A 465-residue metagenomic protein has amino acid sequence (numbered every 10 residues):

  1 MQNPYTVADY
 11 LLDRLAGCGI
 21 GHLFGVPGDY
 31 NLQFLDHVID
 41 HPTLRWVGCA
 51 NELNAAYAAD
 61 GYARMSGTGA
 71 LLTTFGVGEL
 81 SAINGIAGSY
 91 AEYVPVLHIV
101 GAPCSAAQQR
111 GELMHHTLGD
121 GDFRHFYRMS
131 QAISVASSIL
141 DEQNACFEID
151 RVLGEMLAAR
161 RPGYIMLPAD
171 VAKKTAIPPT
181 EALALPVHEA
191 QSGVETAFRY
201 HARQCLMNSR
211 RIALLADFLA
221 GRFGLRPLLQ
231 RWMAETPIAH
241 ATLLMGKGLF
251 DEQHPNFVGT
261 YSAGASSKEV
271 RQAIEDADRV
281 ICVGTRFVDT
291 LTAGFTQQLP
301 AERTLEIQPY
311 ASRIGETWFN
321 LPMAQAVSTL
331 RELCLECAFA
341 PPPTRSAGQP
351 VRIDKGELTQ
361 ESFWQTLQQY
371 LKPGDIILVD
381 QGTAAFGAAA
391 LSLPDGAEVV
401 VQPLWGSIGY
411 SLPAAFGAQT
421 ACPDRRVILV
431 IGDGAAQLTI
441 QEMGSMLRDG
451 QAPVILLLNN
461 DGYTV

Functional and structural regions predicted by a protein language model:
M1-C337, P453-I455: N-terminal alpha/beta PP-like core and its mobile active-site loop of ThDP/TPP-dependent enzymes
A8-L12, A16-I20, V26-D29, F34-I39 (+1 more regions): Active-site diphosphate/adenylate-binding microenvironment
E52-L53, V171, P309, V379-G382 (+2 more regions): Generic detector of well-ordered alpha-helical packing
A63, M156, M233, Q368-L371 (+2 more regions): N-terminal cationic-hydrophobic initiation segments that often serve targeting/anchoring roles
I99, A107-G121, V327, F386-V465: Thiamine diphosphate
L185-T196, F339-L358: Long, charged amphipathic helices and adjacent flexible linkers at domain junctions
L215, E306, L378, V430-I431: Generic enzyme active-site microenvironment
